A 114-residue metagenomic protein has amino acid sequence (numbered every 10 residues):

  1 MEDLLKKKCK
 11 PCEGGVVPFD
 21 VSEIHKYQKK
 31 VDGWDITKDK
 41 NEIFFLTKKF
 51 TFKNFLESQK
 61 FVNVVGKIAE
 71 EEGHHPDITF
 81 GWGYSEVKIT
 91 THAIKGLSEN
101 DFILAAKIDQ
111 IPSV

Functional and structural regions predicted by a protein language model:
M1-L56, K60-V114: Long, contiguous binding/interaction regions
